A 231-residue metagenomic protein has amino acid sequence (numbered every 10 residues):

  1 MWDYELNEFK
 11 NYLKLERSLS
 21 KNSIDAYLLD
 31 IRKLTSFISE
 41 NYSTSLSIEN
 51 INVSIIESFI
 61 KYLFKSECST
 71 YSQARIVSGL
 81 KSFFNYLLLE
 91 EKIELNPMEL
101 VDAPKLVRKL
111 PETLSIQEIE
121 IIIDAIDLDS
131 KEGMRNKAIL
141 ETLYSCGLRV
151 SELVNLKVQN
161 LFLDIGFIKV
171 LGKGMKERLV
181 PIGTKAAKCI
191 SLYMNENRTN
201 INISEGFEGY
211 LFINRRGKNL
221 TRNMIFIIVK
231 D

Functional and structural regions predicted by a protein language model:
M1-D231: Conserved catalytic core of the tyrosine transesterase superfamily
